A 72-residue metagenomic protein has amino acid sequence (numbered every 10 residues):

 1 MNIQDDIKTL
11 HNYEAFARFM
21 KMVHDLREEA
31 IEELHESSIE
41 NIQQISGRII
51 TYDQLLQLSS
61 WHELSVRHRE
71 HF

Functional and structural regions predicted by a protein language model:
M1-E33, E63-R67: N-terminal acidic leader/helix
D25-H68: Short, charge-rich amphipathic interface segments used for partner binding and complex assembly
E70-F72: Short, conserved aromatic-histidine micro-motifs
